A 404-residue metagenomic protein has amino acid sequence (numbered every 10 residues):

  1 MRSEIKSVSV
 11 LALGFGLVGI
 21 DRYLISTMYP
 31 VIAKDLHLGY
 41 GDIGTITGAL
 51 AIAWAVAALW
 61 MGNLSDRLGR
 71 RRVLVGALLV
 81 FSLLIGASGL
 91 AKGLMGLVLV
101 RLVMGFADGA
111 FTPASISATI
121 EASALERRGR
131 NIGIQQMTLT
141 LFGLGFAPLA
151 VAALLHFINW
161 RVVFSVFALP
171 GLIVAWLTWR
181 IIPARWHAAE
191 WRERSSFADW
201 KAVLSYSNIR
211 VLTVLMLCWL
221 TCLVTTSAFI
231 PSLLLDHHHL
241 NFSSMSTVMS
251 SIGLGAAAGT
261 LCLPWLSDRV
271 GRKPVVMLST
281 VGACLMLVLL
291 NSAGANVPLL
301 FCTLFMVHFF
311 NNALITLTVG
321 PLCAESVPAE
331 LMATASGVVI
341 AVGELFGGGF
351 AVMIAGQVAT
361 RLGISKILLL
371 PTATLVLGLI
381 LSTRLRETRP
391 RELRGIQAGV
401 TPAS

Functional and structural regions predicted by a protein language model:
M1, A184-L212: Juxtamembrane intracellular "pre-TM" segments in multi-pass secondary transporters
I25-S26, N208-A257, G320: Extracytoplasmic gate region of multi-pass secondary transporters
H37, G69, L90-G96, H239 (+2 more regions): Helix-breaking motifs and short loop linkers at transmembrane-helix boundaries and internal kinks in secondary membrane
V56-K92, S267-K273: Conserved MFS/SLC helix-loop-helix module at the cytosolic interface between two early adjacent transmembrane helices
V100-L139: Cytoplasmic helix-loop-helix junction between adjacent transmembrane helices in 12-TM secondary transporters
R130-P148, I340-A351: Glycine-rich segments within core transmembrane alpha-helices of 12-TM secondary carriers
Q135-R180: Helix-loop-helix hairpin linking two adjacent transmembrane segments in secondary transporters
R272-L322: C-terminal transmembrane helical hairpin of 12-TM major facilitator-type secondary transporters
